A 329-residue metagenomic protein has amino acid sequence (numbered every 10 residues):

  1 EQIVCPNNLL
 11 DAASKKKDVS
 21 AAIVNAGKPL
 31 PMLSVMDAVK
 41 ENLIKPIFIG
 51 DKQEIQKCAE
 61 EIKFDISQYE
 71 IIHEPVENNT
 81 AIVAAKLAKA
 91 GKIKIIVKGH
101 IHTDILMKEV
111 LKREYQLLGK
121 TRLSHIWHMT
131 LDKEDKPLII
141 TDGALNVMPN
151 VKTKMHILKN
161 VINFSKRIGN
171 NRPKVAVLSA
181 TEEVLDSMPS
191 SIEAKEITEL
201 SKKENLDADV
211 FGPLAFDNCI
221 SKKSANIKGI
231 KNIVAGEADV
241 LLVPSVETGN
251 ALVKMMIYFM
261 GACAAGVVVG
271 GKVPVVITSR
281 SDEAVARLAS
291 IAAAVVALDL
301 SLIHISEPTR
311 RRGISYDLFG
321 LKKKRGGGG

Functional and structural regions predicted by a protein language model:
E1-V234, A238-L302: Anion-binding alpha/beta catalytic cores of soluble intermediary-metabolism enzymes, centered on
I303-T309, I314, K323-G329: Conserved small/polar residues in nucleotide/adenosyl-binding loops
L318-F319: N-terminal twin-arginine translocation
